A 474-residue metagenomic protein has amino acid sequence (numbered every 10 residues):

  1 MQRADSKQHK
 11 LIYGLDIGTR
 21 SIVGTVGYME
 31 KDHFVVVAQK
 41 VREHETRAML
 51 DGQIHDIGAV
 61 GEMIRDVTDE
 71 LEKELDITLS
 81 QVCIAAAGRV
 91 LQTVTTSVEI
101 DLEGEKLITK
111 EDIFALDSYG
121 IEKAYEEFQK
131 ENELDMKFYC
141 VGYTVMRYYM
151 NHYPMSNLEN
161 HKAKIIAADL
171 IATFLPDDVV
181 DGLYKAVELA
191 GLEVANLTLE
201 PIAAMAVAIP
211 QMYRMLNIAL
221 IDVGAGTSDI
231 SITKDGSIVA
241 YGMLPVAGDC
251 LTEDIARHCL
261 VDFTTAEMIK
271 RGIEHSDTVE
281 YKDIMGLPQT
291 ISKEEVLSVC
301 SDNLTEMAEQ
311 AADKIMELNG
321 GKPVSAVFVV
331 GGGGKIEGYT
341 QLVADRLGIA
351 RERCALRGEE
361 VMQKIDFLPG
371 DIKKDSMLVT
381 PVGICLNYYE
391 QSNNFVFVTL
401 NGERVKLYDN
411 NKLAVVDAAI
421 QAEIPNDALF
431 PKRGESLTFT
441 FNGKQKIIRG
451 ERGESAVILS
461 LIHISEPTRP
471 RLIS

Functional and structural regions predicted by a protein language model:
M1-S21, T25-I218, S237-V239, D262-F263 (+8 more regions): Nucleotide/phosphate-binding catalytic cleft detector across ATP-hydrolyzing and phosphate-transferring enzymes
D16, L175, D222, M243 (+1 more regions): Small/polar loops that bind or transfer phosphate-bearing groups
A86-R89, A225, V330-G332: Core structural elements
L170, L216-A256: Glycine-rich phosphate-binding loop of actin/hexokinase-like ATP-binding domains
A195-I202, L244-P245, K374-S376: Active-site nucleophile and cofactor-binding loops and adjacent substrate-binding regions of central metabolic enzymes
Y339, V343-V361: Catalytic phosphate/nucleotide-handling subdomain of diverse soluble enzymes
A355-T399, E403: Glycine-rich phosphate-binding/hydrolytic loop that grips phosphoryl groups
